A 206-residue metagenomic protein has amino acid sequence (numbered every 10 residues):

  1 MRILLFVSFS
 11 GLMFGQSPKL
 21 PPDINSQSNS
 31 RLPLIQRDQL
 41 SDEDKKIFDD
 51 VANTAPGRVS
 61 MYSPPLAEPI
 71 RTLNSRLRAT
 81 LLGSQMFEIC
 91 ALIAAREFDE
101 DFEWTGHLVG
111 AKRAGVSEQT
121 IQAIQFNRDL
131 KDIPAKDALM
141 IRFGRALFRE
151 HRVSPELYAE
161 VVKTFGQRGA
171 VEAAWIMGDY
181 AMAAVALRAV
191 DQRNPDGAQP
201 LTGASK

Functional and structural regions predicted by a protein language model:
R2-L12: Bacterial N-terminal signal peptides
Q16-L82, S205-K206: Mobile cap/lid helix-loop segments that border enzyme active or cofactor-binding sites and regulate substrate access
S60, I70, N74, I89-A95 (+3 more regions): Short alpha-helical scaffolding segments that buttress acidic/His motifs in well-ordered protein cores
L82-S84, G115-T120, S154, G166-Q167: Helix N-cap / loop-to-helix initiation motif
F87-I124: Mid-length scaffold segments of soluble, non-membrane domains
V116-E118, I124-F143: A contiguous pocket-lining binding segment that forms or flanks enzyme active sites
P134-A174: Acidic/histidine-rich alpha-helical segments that form the ligand environment of transition-metal centers
G169, G178, M182, A186-K206: Acidic, carboxylate-rich catalytic segments that either coordinate divalent cations
